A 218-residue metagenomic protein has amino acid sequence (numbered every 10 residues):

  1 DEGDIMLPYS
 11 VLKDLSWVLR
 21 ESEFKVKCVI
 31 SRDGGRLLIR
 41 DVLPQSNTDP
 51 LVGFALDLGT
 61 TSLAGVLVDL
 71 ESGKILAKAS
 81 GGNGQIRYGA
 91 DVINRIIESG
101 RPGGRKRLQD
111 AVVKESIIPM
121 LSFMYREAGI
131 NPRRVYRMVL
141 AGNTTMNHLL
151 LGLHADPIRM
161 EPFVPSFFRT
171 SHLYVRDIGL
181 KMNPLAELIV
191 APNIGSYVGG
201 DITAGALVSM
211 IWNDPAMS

Functional and structural regions predicted by a protein language model:
D1-A55, T60, S72, Q109 (+4 more regions): Nucleotide/phosphate-binding catalytic cleft detector across ATP-hydrolyzing and phosphate-transferring enzymes
L63-L67, I75-A79, R87-A90, H148-L150 (+2 more regions): Short helix/loop capping segments that flank catalytic or ligand/cofactor-binding pockets
D69-R107: Short glycine-rich, Thr/Ser-proximal phosphate-binding strand/loop in the N-terminal lobe of ATP-dependent enzymes
